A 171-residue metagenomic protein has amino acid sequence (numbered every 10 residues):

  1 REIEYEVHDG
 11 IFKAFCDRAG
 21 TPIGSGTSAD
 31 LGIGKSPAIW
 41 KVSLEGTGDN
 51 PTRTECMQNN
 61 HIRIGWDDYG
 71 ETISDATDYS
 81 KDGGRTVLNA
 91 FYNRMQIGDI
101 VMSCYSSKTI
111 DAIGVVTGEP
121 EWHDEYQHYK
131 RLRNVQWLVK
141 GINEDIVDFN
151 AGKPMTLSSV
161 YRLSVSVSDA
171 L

Functional and structural regions predicted by a protein language model:
R1, T109, V115-V165: Aromatic- and Lys/Arg-enriched surface recognition patch
R1-L31, D145-L171: C-terminal interaction surface of TIR/SEFIR-family domains
G20-A90: Compositionally biased, charged N-terminal/linker segments
V42, I113-G114: GIY-YIG nuclease signature motif recognition
R94-Q96: Short, well-ordered loop/turn sites that connect or cap secondary structure elements
